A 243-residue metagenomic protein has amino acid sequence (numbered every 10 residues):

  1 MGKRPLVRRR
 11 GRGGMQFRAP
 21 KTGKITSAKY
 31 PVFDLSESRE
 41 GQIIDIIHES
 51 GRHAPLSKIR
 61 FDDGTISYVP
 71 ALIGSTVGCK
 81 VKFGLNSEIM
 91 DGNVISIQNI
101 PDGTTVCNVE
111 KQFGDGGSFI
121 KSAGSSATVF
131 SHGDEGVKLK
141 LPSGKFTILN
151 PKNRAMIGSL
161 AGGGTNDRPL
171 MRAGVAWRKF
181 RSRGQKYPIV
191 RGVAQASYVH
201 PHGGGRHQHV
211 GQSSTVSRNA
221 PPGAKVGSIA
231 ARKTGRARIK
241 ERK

Functional and structural regions predicted by a protein language model:
M1-R52, T76-K243: Basic, glycine/proline-rich low-complexity segments that contact nucleic acids
G51-P55, I59-F61: Structural recognition of beta-strand segments within beta-rich domains
F61, A71, S131: Conserved strand-loop elements at the edges of beta-sheets that form or border functional pockets
F61-G64, S143: Short acidic-glycine loop/turn motifs at beta-strand connectors
G64-T76: Beta-strand/loop nucleic-acid-binding surfaces
